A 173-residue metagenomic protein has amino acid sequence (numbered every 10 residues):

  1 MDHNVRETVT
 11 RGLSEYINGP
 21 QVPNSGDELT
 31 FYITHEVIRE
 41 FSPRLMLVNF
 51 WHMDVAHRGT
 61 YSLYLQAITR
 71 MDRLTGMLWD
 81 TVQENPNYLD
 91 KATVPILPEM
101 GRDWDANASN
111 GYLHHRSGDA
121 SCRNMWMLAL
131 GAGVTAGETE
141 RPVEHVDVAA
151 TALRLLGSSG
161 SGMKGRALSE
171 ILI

Functional and structural regions predicted by a protein language model:
M1-V37, L168-E170: Active-site-proximal alpha/beta segments of enzymes that process anionic O-linked groups
F31-M77: Active-site His/acidic residue clusters
F41-M46, N87-T93, A132-G133: Loop/turn elements at helix/coil->beta-strand transitions in domains of secreted/extracellular proteins
L45-N49, T93-I96, W126-A129, T151: Structural recognition of the beta-strand scaffold that forms the well-ordered cores of secreted hydrolase catalytic
H52-A56, E99-D103, G133-T135: Solvent-exposed loop/turn segments at secondary-structure junctions within structured extracellular/periplasmic domains
R70-L113, A152: Metal-dependent active-site segment of extracytoplasmic phospho-/sulfohydrolases and closely related
R116-L156: Substrate-binding rim/cap in mid-to-C-terminal beta-strand-loop elements of soluble/periplasmic
D147, L156-I173: Polar, surface-exposed loop/tail segments that function as active-site lids or cofactor/substrate-recognition elements
